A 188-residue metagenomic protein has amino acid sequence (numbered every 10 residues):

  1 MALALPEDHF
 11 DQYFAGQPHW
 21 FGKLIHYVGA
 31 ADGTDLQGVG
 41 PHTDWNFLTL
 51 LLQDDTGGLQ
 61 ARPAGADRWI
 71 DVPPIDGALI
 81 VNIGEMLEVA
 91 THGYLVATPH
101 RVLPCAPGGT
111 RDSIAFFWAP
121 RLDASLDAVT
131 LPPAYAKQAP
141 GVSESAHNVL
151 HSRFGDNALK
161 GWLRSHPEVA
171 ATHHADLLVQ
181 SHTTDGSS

Functional and structural regions predicted by a protein language model:
M1-S188: C-terminal flanking tails of non-heme Fe-dependent oxygenases
